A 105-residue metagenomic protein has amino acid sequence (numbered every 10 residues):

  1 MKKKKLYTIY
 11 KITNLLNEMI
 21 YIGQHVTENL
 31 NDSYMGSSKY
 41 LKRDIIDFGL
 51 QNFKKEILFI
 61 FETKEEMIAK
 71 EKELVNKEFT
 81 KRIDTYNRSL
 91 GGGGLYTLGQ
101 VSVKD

Functional and structural regions predicted by a protein language model:
M1-K104: Structure-specific nucleic-acid interaction/processing domains
